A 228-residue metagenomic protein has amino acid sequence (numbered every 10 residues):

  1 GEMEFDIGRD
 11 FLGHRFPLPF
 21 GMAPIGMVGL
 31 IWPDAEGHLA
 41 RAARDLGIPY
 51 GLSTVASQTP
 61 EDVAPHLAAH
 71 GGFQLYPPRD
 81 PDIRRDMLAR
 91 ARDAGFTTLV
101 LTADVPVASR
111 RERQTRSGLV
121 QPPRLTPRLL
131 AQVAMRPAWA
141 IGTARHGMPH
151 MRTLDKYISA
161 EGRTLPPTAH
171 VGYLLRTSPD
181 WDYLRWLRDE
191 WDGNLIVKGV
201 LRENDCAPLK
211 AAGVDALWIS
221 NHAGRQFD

Functional and structural regions predicted by a protein language model:
G1-F16, P122-P179: An N-cap/entry alpha-helix motif that binds or orients negatively charged groups
G1-P106: N-terminal capping/small domains of soluble enzymes
V28-L30, R79, V107-S109, Y173-L174 (+2 more regions): Short, small-residue-enriched loops and turns at beta-alpha junctions that line or gate enzyme active sites
D45, V63-G72, P127, V133 (+2 more regions): Alpha-helix-loop-beta-strand connector modules within alpha/beta enzyme cores
A68-G71, R90-A91, S117-V120, G213-A216: Short, hinge-like loop/turn segments at secondary-structure boundaries
P78-D82, V107-R110, L130-P137, D180 (+1 more regions): Active-site glycine- and acidic-residue-rich loops that bind and position anionic ligands or nucleotide-like cofactors
V107-P127: Glycine/aspartate-rich loop-and-adjacent alpha/beta segment that forms the canonical ThDP
D182-D228: Glycine-rich phosphate/ribose-binding loops and adjacent secondary-structure elements that form binding surfaces
